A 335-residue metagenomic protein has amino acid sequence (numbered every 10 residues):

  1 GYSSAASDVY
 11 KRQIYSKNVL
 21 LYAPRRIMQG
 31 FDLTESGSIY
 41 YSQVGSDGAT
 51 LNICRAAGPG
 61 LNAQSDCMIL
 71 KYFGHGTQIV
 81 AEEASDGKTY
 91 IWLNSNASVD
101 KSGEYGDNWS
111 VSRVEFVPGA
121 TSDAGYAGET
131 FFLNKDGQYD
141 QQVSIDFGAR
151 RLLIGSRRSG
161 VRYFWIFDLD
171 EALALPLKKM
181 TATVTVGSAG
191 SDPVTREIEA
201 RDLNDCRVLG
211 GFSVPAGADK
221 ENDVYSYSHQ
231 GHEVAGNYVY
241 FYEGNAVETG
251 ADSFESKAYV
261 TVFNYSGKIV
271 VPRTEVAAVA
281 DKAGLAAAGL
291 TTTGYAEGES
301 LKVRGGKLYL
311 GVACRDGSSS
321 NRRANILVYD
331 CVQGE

Functional and structural regions predicted by a protein language model:
G1-A6, Y10: Single conserved hydrophobic/aromatic residue that forms the stacking wall/gate of nucleotide- or nucleobase-binding
I14-L20, D66-Y72, G119-Y139, K178-Y225 (+1 more regions): Surface-exposed loop and turn segments in beta-propeller and other repeat-based domains that flank or scaffold
N18-A49: Beta-strand-rich domains and repeat architectures in extracellular enzymes and scaffolds, especially beta-propellers
P24-S36, H75-T89, D136-R150, Y225-A235 (+1 more regions): Structural signature of eukaryotic scaffold interfaces centered on beta-propeller domains
G45-G48, N96-S102, R158-V161, A246-A251 (+1 more regions): Short glycine/acidic-enriched loop and turn motifs that connect beta-strands
L51-P59, E104-G119, R162-A174, K179-T183 (+2 more regions): Beta-propeller blade signature
G58-T89, N94-S98, G289: Blade-loop segments of beta-propeller domains
D219-V276: Loop/turn-rich, solvent-exposed surfaces of beta-rich toroidal or solenoidal domains
